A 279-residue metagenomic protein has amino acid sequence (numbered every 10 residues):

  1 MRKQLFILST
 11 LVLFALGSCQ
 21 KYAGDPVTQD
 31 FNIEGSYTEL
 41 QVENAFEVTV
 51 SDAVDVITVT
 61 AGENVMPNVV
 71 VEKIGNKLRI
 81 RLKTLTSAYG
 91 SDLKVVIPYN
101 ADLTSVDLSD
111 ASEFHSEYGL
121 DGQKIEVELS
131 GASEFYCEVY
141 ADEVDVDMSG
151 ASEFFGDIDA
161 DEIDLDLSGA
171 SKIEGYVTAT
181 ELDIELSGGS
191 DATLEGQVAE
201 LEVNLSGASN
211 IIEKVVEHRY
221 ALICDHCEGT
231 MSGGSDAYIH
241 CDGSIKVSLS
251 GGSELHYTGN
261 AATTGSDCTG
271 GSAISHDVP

Functional and structural regions predicted by a protein language model:
M1-T28: Bacterial Sec-dependent N-terminal signal peptides
L11, E143-D145, E202, K214-V215: Detector for intrinsically disordered, low-structure N-terminal pre-sequences
C19-E128, Y136-D147, F155-E162, E174-Y176 (+3 more regions): Acidic (Asp/Glu) and glycine-rich low-complexity loops/linkers that are typically intrinsically disordered
V106, V127, V146, L165 (+3 more regions): Calcium-binding motifs, dominated by EF-hand helix-loop-helix domains
S130-A132, S149-A151, S168-A170: Thr-biased low-complexity repeat/linker tracts and other Thr-enriched repetitive architectures
I158-E162, I173-P279: Short, surface-exposed interaction patches in beta-rich subdomains that mediate adhesion/assembly near membranes
